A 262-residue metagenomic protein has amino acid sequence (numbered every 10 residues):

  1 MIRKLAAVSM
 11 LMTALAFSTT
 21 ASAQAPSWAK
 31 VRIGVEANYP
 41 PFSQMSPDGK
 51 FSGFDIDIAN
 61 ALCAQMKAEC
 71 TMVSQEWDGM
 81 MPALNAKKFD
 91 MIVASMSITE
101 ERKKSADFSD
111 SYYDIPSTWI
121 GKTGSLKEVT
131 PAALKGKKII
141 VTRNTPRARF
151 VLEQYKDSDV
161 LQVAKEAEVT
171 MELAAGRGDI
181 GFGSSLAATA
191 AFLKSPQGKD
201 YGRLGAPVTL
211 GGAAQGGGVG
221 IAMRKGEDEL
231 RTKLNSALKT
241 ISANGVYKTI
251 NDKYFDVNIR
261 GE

Functional and structural regions predicted by a protein language model:
Q24-S95, K104, V257: Extracytoplasmic small-molecule ligand-binding "clamshell" domains of the periplasmic binding protein/Venus flytrap
A25, G121-I139: Flexible hinge/capping segments at coil-to-helix
V31-V35, P131-T145, D159: Short loop->beta-strand "edge-of-pocket" segments that line small-molecule binding or catalytic clefts across diverse
D57-Q65, S125, K137-K138, R143-T145 (+1 more regions): Extended ligand-binding regions for polar small-molecule ligands
N60-Q65, V73-S74, D78-M91, S105-D107 (+2 more regions): Short helices/loops that flank or line small-molecule/ion binding pockets
E69, P146-V163, D200-G202, K233-E262: Ligand-binding clefts/hinges and TM-proximal coupling segments of bilobed small-molecule sensing domains
G79-P82, M96-K104, F150-E153, D179-Q215: A ligand-binding cleft/hinge motif common to bilobed small-molecule-binding domains
Y113-G121, L193-N235, F255-E262: Periplasmic-binding protein-like
